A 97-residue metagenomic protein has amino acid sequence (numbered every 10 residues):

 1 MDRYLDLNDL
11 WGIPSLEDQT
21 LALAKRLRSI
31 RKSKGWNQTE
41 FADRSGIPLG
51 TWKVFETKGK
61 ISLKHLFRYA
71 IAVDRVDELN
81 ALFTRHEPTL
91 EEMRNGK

Functional and structural regions predicted by a protein language model:
M1-D2: Intrinsically disordered, low-complexity and often Lys/Arg-enriched segments
L7-K32, L82: A short, Lys/Arg-rich alpha-helix, primarily the initiator
D9, N80-K97: Short, charged recognition helix plus adjacent turn of helix-turn-helix-like nucleic-acid-binding domains
L27, Q38, L49, L63-L66: Helix-turn-helix DNA-binding elements, focusing on the entry/boundary residues of the two helices that contact DNA
G35-V54: Short alpha-helical DNA-recognition segment
R44, Y69, L82-H86: Short acidic/histidine-centered micro-motifs embedded in hydrophobic/aromatic stretches that mark compact functional
K58-I71: Short, basic-rich loop-to-helix N-cap that marks the start of a DNA-contacting helix
